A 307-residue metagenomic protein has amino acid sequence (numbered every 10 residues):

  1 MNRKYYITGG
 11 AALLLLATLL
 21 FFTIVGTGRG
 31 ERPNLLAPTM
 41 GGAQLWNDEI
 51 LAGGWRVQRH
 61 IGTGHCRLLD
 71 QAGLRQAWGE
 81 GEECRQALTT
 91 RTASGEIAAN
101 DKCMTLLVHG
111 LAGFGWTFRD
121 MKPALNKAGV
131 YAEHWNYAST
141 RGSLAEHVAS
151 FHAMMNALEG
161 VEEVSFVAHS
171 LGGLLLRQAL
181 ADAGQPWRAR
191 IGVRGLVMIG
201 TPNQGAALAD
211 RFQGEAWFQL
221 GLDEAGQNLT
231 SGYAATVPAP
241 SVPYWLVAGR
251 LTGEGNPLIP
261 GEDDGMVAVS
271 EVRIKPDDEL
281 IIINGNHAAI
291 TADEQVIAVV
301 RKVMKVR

Functional and structural regions predicted by a protein language model:
N2-L107, F114, F118-R119, A124 (+2 more regions): Flexible, membrane-associating and regulatory peripheral segments of lipid-active enzymes
L106-H109, N126, Y131-S139, L144-S241: Serine-dependent carboxylesterase/thioesterase catalytic core of lipase-like alpha/beta-hydrolase/SGNH enzymes
A112, W116, R141-A145, T291-E294: Soluble non-cytosolic domains of exported or imported proteins
A112-G113, T140, G173, N203-Q204 (+2 more regions): Short, solvent-exposed loop/turn segments at secondary-structure junctions
G115, L176-Q178, A206, S270 (+1 more regions): Generic hydrophobic alpha-helical membrane-span motif
R119, A206-F212, G255-P260, E294: Short aromatic-enriched loop/helix-cap "lid" or pocket-rim segments at secondary-structure transitions that line
D120, E146, S150-M154, Q295 (+1 more regions): Alpha-helical elements of Rossmann-like donor-binding domains used by nucleotide-donor carbohydrate transfer enzymes
A239-R307: C-terminal catalytic-base region of ester-bond hydrolases, centering on the histidine of the charge-relay
